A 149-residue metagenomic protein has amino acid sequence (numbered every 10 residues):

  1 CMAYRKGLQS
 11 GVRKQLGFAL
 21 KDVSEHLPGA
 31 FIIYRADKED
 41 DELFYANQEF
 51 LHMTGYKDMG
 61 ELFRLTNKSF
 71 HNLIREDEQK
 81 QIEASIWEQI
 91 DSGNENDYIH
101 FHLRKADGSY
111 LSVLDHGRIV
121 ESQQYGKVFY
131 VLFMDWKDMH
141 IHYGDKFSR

Functional and structural regions predicted by a protein language model:
Y4-V23, K146: Short, charged amphipathic alpha-helical "coupling" segments at sensory-output junctions in signaling proteins
L16-K68: PAS-family sensory domain signal
I32-Y34, N96-L103, G117: A short beta-strand signature of PAS-family and PAS-like sensory folds
A36-D37, H102-G108, E121: PAS-family sensory domains
F44, D97, R104-L111: PAS-family sensory domains
I74-H100: Terminal output helix/cap of sensory domains in signal transduction proteins
D115-Y143: Short loop/turn elements at sensory-signaling interfaces that couple input to output
